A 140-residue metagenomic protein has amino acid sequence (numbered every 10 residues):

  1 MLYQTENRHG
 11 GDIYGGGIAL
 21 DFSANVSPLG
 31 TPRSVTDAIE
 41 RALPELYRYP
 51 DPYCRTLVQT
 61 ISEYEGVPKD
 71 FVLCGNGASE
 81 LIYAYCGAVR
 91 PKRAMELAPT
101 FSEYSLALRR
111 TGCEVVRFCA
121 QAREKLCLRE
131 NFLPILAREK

Functional and structural regions predicted by a protein language model:
M1-R48, L126-E130, E139-K140: N-terminal "arm"/small-domain region of PLP-dependent enzymes with the aminotransferase-like
I18, F71, E114-V116: Conserved beta-strand segments of alpha/beta enzyme cores
F22, Y49, G75, F118-C119: Hydrophobic residues at beta-strand termini and immediately following loops that shape nucleotide-binding pockets
S23-S27, P52-C54, G77: Acidic/polar N-terminal loop/beta-strand segments that form early-domain functional surfaces
R33-D37, R55-V58, S102-S105: Short, surface-exposed alpha-helical segments at coil->helix boundaries
C54-A94: Phosphate-binding glycine-rich loop
G87-K140: PLP-dependent aminotransferase-like
